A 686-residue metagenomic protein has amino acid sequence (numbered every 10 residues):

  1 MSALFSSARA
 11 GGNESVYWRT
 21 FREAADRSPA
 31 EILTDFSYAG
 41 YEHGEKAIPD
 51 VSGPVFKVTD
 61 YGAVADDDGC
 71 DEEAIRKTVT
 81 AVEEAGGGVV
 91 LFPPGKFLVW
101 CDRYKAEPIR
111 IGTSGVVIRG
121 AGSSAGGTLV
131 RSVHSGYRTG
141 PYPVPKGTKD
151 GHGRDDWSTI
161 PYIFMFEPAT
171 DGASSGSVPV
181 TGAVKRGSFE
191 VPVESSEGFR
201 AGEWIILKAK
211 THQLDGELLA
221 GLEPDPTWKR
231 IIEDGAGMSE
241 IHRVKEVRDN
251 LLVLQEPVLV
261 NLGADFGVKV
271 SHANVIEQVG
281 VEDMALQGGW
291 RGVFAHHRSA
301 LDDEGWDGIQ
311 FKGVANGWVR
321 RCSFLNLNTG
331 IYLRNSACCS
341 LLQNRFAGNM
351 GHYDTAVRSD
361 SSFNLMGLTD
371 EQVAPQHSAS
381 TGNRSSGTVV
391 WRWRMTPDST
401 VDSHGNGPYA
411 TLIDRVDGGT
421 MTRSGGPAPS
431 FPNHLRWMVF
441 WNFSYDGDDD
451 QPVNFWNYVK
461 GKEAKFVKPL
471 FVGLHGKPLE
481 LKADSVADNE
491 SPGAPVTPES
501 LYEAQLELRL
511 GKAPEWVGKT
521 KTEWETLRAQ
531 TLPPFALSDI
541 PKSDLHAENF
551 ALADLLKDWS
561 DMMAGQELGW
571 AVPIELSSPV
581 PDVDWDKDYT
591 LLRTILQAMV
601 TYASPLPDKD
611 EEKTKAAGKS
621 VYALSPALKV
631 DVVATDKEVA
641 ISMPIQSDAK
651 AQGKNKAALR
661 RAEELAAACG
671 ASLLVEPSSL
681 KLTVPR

Functional and structural regions predicted by a protein language model:
A3-P93, L98-H297, L470-A536: Extracellular "leader-to-stem" segments immediately downstream of a signal peptide or signal-anchor in secreted/lumenal
T59, G115-G120, E277-G288, A315-N326 (+6 more regions): Right-handed parallel beta-helix
E107-G112, A125-P143, G153-A169, P192 (+9 more regions): Glycine-rich beta-solenoid repeat tracts in large extracellular/virion proteins
I540-L545, D582-K587: Conserved micro-motifs of the catalytic ATP-binding
H546-D561: A conserved beta-strand-to-alpha-helix junction within the catalytic ATP-binding
A571-V583: Conserved catalytic submotifs in the C-terminal HATPase_c
Y589-L624, A668: Conserved ATP-binding N-box helix of the HATPase_c
T635-E663: Glycine-rich/acidic phosphate-handling loop/turn and adjacent ATP-lid/helix of nucleotide-binding kinase/ATPase domains
